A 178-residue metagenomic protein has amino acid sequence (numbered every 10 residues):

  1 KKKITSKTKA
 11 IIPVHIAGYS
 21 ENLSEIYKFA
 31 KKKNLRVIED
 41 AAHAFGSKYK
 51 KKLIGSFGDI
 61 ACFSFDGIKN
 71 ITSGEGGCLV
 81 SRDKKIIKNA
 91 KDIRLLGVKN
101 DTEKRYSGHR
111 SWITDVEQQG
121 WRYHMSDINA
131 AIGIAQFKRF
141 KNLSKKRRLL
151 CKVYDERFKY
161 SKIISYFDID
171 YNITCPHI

Functional and structural regions predicted by a protein language model:
K1-S73, C78-K88: Active-site phosphate-binding strand-loop segment of PLP-dependent enzymes
A10-V14, Y19-E25, K32, K48 (+1 more regions): PLP-dependent aminotransferase class I/II
